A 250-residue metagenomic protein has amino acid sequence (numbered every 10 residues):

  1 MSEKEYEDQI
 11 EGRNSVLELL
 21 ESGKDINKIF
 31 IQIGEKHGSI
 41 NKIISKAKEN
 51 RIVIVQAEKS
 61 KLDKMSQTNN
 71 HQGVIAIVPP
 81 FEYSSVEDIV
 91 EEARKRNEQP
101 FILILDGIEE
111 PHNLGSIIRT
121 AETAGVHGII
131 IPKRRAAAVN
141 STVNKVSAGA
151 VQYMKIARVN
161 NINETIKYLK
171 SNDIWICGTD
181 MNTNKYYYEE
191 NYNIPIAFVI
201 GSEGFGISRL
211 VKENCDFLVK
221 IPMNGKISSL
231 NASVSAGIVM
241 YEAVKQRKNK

Functional and structural regions predicted by a protein language model:
M1-E92: N-terminal positively charged helical leader segments and presequences
N14, E18-D25, E91-K185: RNA substrate-binding interface of SAM-dependent RNA methyltransferases
L17, S22, N144-A148, K212-K250: Structured adenosyl-cofactor binding patch, chiefly the S-adenosyl-L-methionine
E58, D106, P132-K133, M154 (+3 more regions): Short beta->alpha connector loops at strand-helix junctions that form conserved, small/polar/Pro-enriched
S60-M65, E82-S84, I162-I166, N184-K185 (+1 more regions): A short acidic, often aromatic-flanked loop/helix-cap motif at beta-alpha or helix-coil junctions that lines enzyme
M65-P79, K155, V159, N193-G201: Short basic, glycine-rich beta-strand/loop surfaces that mediate nucleic-acid
C177-N231: Active-site/ligand-binding-proximal alpha/beta "capping" segment
